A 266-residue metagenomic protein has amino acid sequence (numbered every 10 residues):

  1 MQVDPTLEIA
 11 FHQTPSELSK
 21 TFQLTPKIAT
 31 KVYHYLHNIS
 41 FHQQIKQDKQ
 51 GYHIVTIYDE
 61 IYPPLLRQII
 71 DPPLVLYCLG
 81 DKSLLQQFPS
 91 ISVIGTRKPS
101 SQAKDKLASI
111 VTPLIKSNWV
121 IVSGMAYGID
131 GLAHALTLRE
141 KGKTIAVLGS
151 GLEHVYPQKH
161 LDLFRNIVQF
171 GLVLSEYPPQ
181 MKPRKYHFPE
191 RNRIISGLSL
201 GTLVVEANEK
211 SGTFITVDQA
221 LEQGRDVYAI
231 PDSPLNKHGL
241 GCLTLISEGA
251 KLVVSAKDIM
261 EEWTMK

Functional and structural regions predicted by a protein language model:
M1-Y58: Short, small/acidic-rich helices and loops at N termini and domain boundaries of DNA replication/processing enzymes
I57-K266: Glycine-biased, small-residue-rich flexible motifs in mid-sequence functional cores and linkers
